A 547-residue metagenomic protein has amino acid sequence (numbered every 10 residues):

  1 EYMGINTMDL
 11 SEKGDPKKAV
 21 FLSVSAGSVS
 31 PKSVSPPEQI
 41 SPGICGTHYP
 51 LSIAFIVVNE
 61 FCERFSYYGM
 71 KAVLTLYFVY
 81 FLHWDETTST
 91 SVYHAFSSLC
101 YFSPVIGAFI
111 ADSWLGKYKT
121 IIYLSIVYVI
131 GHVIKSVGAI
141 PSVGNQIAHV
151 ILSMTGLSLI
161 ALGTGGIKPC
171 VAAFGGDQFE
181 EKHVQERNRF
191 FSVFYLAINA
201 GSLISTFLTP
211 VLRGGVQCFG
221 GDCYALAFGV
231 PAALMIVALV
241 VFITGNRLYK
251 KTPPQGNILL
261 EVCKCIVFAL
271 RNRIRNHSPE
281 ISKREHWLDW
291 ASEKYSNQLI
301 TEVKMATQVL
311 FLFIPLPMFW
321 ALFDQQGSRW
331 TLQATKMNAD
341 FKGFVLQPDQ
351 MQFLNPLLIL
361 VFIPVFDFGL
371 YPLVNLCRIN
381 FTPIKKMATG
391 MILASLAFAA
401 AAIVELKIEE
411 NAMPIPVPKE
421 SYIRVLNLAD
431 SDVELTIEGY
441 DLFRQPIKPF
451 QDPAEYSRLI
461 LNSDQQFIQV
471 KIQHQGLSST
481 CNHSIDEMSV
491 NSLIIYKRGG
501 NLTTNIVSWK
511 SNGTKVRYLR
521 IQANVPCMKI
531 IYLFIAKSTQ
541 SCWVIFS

Functional and structural regions predicted by a protein language model:
Y2-H474, S489-V516, Q522-S547: Hydrophobic transmembrane alpha-helices of multi-pass solute transporters/permeases
Q473-C481: Short acidic/polar inter-strand loop motif in beta-rich domains
